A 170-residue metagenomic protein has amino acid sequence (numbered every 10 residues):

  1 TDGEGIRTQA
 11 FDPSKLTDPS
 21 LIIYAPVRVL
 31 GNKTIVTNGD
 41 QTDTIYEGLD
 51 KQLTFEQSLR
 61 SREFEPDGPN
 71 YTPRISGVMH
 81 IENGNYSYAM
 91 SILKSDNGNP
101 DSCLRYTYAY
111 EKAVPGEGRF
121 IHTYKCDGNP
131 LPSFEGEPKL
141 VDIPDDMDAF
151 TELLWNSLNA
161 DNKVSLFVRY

Functional and structural regions predicted by a protein language model:
T1-Y170: Conserved short alpha-helical segments that host acidic/polar catalytic motifs at enzyme active sites
